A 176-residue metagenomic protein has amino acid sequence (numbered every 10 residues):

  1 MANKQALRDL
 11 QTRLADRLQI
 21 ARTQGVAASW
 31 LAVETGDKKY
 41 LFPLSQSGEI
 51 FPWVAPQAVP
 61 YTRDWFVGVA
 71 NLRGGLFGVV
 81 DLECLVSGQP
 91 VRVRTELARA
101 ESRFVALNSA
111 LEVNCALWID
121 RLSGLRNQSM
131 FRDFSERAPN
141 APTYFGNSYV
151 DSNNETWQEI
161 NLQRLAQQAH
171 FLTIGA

Functional and structural regions predicted by a protein language model:
M1-A176: An acidic, low-aromatic, low-complexity terminal/linker signal
